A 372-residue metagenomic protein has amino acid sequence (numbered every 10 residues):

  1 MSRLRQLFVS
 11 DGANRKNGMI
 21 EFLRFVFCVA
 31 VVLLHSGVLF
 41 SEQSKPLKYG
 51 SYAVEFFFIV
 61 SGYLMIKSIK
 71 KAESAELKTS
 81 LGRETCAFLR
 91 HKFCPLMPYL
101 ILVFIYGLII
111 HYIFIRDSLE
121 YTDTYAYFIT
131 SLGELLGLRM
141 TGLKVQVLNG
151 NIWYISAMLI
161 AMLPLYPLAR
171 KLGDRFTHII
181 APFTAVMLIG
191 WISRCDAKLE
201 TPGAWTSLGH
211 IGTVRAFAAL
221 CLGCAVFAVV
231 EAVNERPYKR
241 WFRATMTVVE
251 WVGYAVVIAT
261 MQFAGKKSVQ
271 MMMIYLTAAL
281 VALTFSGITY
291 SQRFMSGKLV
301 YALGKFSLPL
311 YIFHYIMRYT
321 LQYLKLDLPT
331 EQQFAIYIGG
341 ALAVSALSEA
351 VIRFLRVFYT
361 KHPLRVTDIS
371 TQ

Functional and structural regions predicted by a protein language model:
M1-C195, Y301, F306-P309, L324-Q372: Membrane-cytosol interface segments of multi-pass membrane proteins, especially ER/Golgi lipid-handling enzymes
N17-G18, E42-V54, L143-A157, R194-L222 (+1 more regions): Interfacial loop-to-helix transition and helix-capping segments at the boundaries of transmembrane helices
M65-S74, Y112-I113, P167-G173, C224-E235 (+4 more regions): Structural signal for the C-terminal ends of transmembrane alpha-helices and the immediately following loop
I110-E120, G137-V147, E200-W205, V229-W241 (+1 more regions): Short juxtamembrane and helix-loop transition motifs at transmembrane-helix boundaries in membrane proteins
I129, G133, F217, C221-C224: Localized chelating/binding microdomains that coordinate divalent metal ions or stabilize phosphate-bearing
F176, A216, V229, Y238-W241 (+2 more regions): Residue-level recognition of alpha-helix termini/interfacial anchor residues
I180-M187, K239-V257: Signature aromatic-anchored transmembrane alpha helix within multi-pass, membrane-resident enzymes that catalyze glycan
L220, C224, T247-V357: Alpha-helical transmembrane segments of multi-pass integral membrane proteins
